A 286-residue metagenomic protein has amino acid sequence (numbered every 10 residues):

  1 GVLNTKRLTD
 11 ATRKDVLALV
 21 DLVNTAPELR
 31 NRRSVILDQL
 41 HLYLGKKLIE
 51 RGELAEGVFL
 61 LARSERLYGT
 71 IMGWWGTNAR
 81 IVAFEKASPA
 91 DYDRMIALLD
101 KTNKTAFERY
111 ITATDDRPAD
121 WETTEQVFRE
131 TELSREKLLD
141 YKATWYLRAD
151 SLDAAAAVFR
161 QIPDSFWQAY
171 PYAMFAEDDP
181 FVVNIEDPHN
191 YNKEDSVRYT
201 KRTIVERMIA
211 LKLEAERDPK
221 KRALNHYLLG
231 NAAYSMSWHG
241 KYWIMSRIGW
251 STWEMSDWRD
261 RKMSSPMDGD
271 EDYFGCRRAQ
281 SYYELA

Functional and structural regions predicted by a protein language model:
G1-A286: Extracytoplasmic/secretory-pathway proteins
